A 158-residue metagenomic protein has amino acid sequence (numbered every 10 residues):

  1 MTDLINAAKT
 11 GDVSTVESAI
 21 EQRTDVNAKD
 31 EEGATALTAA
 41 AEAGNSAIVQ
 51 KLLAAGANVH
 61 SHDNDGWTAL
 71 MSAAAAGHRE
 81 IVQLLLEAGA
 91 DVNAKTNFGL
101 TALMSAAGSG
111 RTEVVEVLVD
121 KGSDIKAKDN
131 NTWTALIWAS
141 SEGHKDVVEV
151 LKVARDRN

Functional and structural regions predicted by a protein language model:
T15, A47-I48, E80-I81, E113-V114 (+1 more regions): Conserved ankyrin/ankyrin-like repeat signature
